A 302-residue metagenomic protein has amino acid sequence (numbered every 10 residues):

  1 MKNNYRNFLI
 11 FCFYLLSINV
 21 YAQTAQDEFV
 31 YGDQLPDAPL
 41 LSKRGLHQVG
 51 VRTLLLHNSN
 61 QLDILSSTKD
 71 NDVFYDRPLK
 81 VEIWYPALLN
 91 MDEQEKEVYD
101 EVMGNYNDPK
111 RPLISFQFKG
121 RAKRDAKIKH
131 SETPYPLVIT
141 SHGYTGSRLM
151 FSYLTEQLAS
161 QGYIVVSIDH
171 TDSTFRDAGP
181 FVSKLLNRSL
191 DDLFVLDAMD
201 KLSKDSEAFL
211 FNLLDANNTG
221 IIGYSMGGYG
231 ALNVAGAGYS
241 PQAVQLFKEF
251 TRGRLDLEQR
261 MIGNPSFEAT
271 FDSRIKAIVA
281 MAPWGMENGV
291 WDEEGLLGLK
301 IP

Functional and structural regions predicted by a protein language model:
M1-L9: Bacterial N-terminal signal peptides that target proteins for export
S17-N19: N-terminal signal peptide c-region/cleavage motif recognized by signal peptidases
T24-V138: Domain-level recognition of soluble alpha/beta enzyme cores, biased toward histidine phosphatases/phosphomutases
R121-D177, E287-N288: Short substrate-entry loop that stabilizes the transition state in hydrolases
P136-V138, N218, K276: Alpha/beta-hydrolase fold active-site loops
M150, F181-N217, Y229-N233, Q242-Q259 (+1 more regions): Alpha/beta-hydrolase active-site loop
I221-G223: Short beta-strand immediately N-terminal to the catalytic nucleophile in serine-hydrolase-like folds
D256-P302: The feature captures the conserved acid-bearing segment of alpha/beta-hydrolase catalytic domains
